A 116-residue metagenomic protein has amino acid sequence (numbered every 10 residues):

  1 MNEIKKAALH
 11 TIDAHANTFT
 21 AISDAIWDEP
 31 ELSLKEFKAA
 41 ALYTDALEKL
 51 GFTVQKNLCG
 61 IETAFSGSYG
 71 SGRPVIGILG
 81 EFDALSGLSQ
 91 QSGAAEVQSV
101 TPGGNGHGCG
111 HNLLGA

Functional and structural regions predicted by a protein language model:
N2-H107, N112: Acidic/His- and Gly-rich active-site-bordering loop/insert found across diverse amide/peptide-bond hydrolases
G115-A116: DPxDG-like acidic metal-binding loop motif
